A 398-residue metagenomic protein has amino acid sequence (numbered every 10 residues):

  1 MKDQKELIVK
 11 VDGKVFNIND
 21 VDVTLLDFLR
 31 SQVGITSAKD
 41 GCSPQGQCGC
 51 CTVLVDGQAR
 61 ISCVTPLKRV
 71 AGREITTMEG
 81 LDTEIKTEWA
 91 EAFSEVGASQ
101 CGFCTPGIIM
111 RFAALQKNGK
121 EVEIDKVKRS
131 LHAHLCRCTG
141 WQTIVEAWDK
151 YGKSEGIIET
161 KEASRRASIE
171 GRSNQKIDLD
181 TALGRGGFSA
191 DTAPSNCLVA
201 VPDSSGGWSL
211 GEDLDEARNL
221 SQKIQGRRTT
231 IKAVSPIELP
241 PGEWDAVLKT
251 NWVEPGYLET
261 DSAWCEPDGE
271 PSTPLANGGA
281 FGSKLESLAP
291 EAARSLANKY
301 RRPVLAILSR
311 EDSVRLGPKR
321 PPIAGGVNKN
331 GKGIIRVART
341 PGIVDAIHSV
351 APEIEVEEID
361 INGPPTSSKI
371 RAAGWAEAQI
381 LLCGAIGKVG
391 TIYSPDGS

Functional and structural regions predicted by a protein language model:
K2-D20, I35-S37, S43, S99-G102 (+1 more regions): Cofactor-binding beta-sheet edge motifs in enzyme active sites
E6, G49-C50: Conserved beta-strand and immediately adjacent loop positions that scaffold enzyme active sites
V21-D22, A59, I108, N277: A generic "binding-loop/recognition-motif" signal
V21-F28, L54, P66: Short, structural beta-strand-to-alpha-helix junction motif
V23-T24, G107-M110, E291: A generic alpha-helix surface/boundary motif
D27-G49, D56, T77-F103, N118-R137: Immediate flanking context of iron-sulfur cluster ligation sites
C50-L81, P106-A133, W141-I158: Iron-sulfur (Fe-S) cluster-binding segments and ferredoxin-like electron-carrier domains, especially [2Fe-2S]
